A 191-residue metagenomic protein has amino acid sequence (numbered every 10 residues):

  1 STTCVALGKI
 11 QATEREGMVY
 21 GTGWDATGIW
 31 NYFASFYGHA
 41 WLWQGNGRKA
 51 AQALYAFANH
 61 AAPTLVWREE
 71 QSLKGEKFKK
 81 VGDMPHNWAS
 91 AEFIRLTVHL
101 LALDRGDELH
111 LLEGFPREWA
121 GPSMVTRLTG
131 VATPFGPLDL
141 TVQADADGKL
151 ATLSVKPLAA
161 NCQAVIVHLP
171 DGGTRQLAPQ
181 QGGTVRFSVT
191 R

Functional and structural regions predicted by a protein language model:
S1, G28-W43, H86-H99: Well-ordered alpha-helical segments within folded domains of soluble proteins
S1-N31, Q52-G75: Extended glycan-interaction surfaces of carbohydrate-active proteins
A6-T13, V19-Y20, S35, Q143 (+1 more regions): Terminal-appendage/accessory-domain detector
V19-G21, A34-G38, E76-G82: Glycine- and acidic
G47-R191: Non-catalytic C-terminal accessory modules of carbohydrate-active enzymes
